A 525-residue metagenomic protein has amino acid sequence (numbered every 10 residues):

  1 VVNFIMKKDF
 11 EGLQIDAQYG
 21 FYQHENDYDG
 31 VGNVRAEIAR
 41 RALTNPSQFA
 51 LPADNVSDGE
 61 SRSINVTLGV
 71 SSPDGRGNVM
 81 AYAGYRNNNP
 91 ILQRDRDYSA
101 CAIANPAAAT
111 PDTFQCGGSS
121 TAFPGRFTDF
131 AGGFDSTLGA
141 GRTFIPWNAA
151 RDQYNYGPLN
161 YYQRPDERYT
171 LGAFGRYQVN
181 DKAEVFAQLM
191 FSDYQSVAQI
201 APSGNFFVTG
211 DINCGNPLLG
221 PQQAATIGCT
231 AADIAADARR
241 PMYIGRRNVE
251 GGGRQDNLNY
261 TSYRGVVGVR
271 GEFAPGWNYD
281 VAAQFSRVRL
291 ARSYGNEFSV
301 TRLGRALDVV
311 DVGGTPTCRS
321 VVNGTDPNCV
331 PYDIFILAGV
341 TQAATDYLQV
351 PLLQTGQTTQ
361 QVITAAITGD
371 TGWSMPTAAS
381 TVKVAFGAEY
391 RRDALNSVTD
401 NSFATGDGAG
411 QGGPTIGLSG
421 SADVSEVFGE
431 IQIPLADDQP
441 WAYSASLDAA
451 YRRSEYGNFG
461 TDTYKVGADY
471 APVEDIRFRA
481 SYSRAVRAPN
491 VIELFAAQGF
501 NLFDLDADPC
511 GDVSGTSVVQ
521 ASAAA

Functional and structural regions predicted by a protein language model:
V1-Q18, N26, G32: N-terminal periplasmic accessory domains that precede and gate Gram-negative outer-membrane beta-barrel machines
V1-V2, N65-L68, T461-G467, R479 (+1 more regions): Short beta-alpha junctions and helix-cap segments that line functional grooves
M6-K8, F21, T67-D74, G175-D181 (+6 more regions): Outer-membrane beta-barrel proteins
L13-I15, V79-A81, V185-A187, Y279-V281 (+4 more regions): Transmembrane beta-strands of outer-membrane beta-barrel proteins
H24-G59, T67, G75-A122, R151-P158 (+1 more regions): Periplasmic-side early beta-strands and strand-to-turn transitions of outer-membrane beta-barrels
R62-V66, Y169-A173, Y263-V267, T359-I367 (+4 more regions): Hydrophobic, lipid-facing positions within transmembrane beta-strands of outer-membrane proteins
N88-A109, T113-F114, S120-A122, R126-D166 (+3 more regions): Surface-exposed, low-complexity loop segments enriched in small/polar and acidic residues
S421, S454-D462: Solvent-exposed loop/turn segments connecting transmembrane beta-strands in outer-membrane beta-barrel proteins
